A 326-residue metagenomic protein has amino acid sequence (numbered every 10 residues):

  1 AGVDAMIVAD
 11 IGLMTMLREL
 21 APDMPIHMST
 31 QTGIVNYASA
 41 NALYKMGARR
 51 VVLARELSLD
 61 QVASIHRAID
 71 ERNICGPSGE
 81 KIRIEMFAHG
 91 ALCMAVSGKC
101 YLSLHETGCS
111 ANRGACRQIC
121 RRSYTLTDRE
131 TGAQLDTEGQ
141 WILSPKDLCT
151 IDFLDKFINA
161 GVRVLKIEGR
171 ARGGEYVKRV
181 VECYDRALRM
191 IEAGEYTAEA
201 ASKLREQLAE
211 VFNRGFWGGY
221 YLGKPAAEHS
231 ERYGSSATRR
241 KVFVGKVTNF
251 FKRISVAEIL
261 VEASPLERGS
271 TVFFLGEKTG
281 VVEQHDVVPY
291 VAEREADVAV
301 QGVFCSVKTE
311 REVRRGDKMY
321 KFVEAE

Functional and structural regions predicted by a protein language model:
A1-M6, L43-R49, G161, F212-F216: Structural recognition of alpha->loop->beta junctions
A1-Y37: Active-site beta->alpha loop and helix N-cap motifs at the rims of alpha/beta catalytic domains
I7, H27, V52, E85-F87 (+5 more regions): Structured core elements
I11-G12, T30-T32, E56, A91 (+3 more regions): Short, ordered loop/turn segments at secondary-structure junctions
L17, L92-G98, L204-Q207: Flexible glycine/acidic-rich beta-alpha junction loops that bind and position SAM and/or redox cofactors in anaerobic
P25-K166, R170-A171, V177-V180, A187-E192: Catalytic alpha/beta core domains of metabolic enzymes, predominantly
D60-I69, N73-P77, I82, R170-K246: Anionic-ligand-binding alpha/beta catalytic cores of soluble enzymes and soluble regulatory domains that recognize
E231-R232, R239-E326: Beta-strand/loop-dominated core regions that host nucleotide or nucleotide-derived cofactor-binding catalytic loops
